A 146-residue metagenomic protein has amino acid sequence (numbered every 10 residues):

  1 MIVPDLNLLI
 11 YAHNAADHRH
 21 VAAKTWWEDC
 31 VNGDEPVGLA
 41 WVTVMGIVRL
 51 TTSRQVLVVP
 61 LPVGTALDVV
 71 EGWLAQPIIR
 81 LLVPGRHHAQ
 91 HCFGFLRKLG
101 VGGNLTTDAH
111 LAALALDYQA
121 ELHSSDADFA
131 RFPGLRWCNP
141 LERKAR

Functional and structural regions predicted by a protein language model:
M1, A112-R146: Acidic, PIN/NYN-like endoribonuclease modules and their adjacent C-terminal/linker elements
M1-L39, Q55-D68, Y118, K144-R146: Short, well-structured N-terminal submotif of metal-dependent ribonuclease cores
D5, D108, D126: Acidic active-site catalytic centers that drive phospho-/nucleotidyl reactions and related ester hydrolyses
A12, C30-G33, L50, R54-L57 (+2 more regions): Alpha-helix C-capping/helix-to-loop hinge sites
G38-W41, S125: Short beta-strand segments at enzyme active-site cores
I47: Extracytoplasmic
W73: Ligand-binding beta-strand-loop-alpha-helix segment within the catalytic cores of soluble metabolic enzymes
I78-H123: Active-site neighborhoods of divalent-metal-dependent phosphate/nucleic-acid chemistry enzymes
